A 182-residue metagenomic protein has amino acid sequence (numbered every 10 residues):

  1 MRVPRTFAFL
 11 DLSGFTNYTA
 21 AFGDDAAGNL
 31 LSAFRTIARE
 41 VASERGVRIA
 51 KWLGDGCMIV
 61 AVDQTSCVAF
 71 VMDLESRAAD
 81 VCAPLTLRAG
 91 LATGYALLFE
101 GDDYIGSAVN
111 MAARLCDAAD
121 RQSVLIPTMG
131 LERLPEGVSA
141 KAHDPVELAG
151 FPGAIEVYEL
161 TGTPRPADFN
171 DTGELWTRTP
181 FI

Functional and structural regions predicted by a protein language model:
M1-P4, R121-Q122, I126-I182: Intrinsically disordered, glycine/charged-rich C-terminal tails and inter-domain linkers that flank nucleotidyl cyclase
R2, T16-T36, A50-K51: Conserved long alpha-helical elements within nucleotide-processing catalytic cores of c-di-GMP signaling and class III
F7-N17: Catalytic-site or vestigial catalytic-site microsegments of nucleotide-handling domains
F15, C67, A96, G130-L131: A generic structural signal for short hydrophobic patches within well-formed alpha-helices
Y18, V60, F70, F99 (+2 more regions): Residues that scaffold the ATP/ADP-binding catalytic core of kinase and kinase-like folds
N29-V47, C57-A89, T93-A96, S107-C116: Alpha-helical scaffold within the catalytic cores of cyclic-nucleotide enzymes
E100-G106: Short, surface-exposed loop/helix-turn segments at secondary-structure junctions that function as lids/hinges flanking
